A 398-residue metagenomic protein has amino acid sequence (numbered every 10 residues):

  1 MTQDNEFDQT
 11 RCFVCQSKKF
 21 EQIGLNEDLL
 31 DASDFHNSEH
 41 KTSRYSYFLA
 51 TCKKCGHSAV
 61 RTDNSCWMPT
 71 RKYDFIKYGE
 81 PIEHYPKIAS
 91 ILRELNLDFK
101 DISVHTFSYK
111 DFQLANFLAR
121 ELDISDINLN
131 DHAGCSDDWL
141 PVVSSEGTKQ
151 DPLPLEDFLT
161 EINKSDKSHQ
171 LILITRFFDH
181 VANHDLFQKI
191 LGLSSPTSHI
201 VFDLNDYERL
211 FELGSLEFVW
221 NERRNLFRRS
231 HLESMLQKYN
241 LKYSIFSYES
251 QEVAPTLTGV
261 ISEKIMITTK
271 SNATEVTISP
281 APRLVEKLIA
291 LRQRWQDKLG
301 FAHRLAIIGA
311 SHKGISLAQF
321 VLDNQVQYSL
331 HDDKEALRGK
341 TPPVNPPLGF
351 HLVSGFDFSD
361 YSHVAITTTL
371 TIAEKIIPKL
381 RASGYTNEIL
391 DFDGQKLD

Functional and structural regions predicted by a protein language model:
T2-E83, S247: N-terminal juxtadomain amphipathic helix that follows a signal peptide/anchor or precedes a small N-terminal auxiliary
I91-L92, F99, F117, T258-D398: Hydrophobic, well-ordered beta-alpha structural blocks that scaffold small-molecule cofactor pockets
F99-K110, L305: Conserved class I S-adenosyl-L-methionine
D111-L122: Conserved SAM-binding loop of SAM-dependent methyltransferases across substrates and taxa, primarily the Class I
P154-K167, H351-D360: Short amphipathic alpha-helix with an adjacent loop that forms part of the alpha/beta core around
I172-L173: A conserved beta-strand element that flanks and buttresses the S-adenosyl-L-methionine
D185-H199: A short glycine-rich, Lys/Arg-flanked "PGG" loop and its adjoining helix->strand segment in the class I
F202-N225, R229-M235: Short, glycine-/aromatic-enriched active-site segment of Class I SAM-dependent methyltransferases
